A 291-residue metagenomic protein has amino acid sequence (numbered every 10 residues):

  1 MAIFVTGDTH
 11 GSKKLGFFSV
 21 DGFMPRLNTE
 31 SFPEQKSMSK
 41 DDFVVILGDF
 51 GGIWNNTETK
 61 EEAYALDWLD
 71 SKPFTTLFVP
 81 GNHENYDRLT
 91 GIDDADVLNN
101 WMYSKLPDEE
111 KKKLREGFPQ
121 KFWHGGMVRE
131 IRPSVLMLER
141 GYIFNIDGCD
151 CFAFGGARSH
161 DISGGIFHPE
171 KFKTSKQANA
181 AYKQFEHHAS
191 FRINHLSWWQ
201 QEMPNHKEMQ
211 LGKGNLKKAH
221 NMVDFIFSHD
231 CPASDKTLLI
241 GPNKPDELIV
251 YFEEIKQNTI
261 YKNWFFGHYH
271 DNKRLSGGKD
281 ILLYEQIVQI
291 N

Functional and structural regions predicted by a protein language model:
M1, S39-D41, P73, G148 (+2 more regions): A general structural motif
M1-F4, V135, I143-A153, F225 (+1 more regions): Beta-strand-turn-beta hairpins that frame and shape the catalytic cleft of phosphate-ester-processing enzymes
T6, S12-I146, I240-G241, P245-E253 (+1 more regions): Core catalytic region of metal-dependent phosphoesterases/phosphodiesterases, especially metallo-beta-lactamase-like
D8-T9, S31, K36-D41, G51 (+4 more regions): A structural signal for the main folded, soluble domain(s) of proteins
H10-S12, G51-G52, H83-N85, G156-H160 (+3 more regions): Short, solvent-exposed loop/turn segments at secondary-structure junctions
W101-Q120, D147-P242: Active-site-proximal loop/helix segment associated with metal-binding centers of metalloenzymes
V223-S228, I260-F266: Proline-aspartate-enriched helix->loop->beta-strand connector
N243, V250-N258, F265, Y269-N291: Binuclear metal-dependent phosphoesterase catalytic core
